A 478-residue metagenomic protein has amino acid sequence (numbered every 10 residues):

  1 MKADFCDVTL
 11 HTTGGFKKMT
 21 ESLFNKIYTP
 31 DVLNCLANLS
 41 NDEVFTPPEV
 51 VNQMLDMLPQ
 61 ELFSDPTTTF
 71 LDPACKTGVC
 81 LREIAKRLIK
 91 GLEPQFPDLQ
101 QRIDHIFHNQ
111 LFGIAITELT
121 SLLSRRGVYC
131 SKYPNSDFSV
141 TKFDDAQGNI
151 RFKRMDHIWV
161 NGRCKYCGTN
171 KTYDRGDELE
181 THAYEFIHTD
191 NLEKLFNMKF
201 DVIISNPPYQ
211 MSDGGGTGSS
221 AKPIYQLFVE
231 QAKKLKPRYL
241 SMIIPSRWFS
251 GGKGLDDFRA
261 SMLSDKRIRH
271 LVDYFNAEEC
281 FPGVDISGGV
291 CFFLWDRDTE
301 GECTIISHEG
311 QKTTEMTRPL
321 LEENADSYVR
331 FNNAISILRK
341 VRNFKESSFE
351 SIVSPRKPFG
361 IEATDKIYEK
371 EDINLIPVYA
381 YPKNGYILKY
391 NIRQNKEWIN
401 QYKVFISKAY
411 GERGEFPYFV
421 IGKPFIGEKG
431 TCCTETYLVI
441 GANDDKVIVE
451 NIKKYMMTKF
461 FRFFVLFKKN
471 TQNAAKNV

Functional and structural regions predicted by a protein language model:
K2-L271, N276-C280, G289, F293-I305: SAM-dependent methyltransferase catalytic region
A37, N41, E49, K194 (+2 more regions): C-terminal substrate-recognition regions of SAM-dependent nucleic acid methyltransferases
